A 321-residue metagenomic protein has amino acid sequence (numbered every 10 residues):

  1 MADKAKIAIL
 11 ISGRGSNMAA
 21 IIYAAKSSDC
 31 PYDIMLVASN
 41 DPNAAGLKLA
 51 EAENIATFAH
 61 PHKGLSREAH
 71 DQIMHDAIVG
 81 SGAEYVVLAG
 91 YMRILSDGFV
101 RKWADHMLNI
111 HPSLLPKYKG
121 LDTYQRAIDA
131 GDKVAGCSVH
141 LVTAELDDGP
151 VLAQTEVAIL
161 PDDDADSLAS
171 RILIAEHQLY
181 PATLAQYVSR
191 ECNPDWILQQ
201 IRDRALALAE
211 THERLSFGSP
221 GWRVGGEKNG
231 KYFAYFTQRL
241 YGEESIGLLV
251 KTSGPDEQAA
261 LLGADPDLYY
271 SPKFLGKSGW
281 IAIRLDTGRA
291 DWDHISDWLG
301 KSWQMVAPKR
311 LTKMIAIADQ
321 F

Functional and structural regions predicted by a protein language model:
M1-A45, L49: N-terminal Rossmann-like dinucleotide-binding module
K6-A8, D33-L36, A83-V86, E244-L248: Short active-site oxyanion
A24, Y32, Y85, A89-C192: Donor/substrate-binding cores of folate-linked one-carbon enzymes
S39-N40, K63, R67, S81-D97: N-terminal glycine-rich "phosphate-gripper" loop used for MgATP/nucleotide binding and carboxylate activation
E53-N54, W103: Short, structured coil segments at secondary-structure junctions
F58-K63, I110: Short beta->alpha connector loops at strand-helix junctions that form conserved, small/polar/Pro-enriched
Q72-G80: Short, well-structured alpha-helical segments in soluble
C192-F321: Charge-dense, helix-prone N-terminal extensions
